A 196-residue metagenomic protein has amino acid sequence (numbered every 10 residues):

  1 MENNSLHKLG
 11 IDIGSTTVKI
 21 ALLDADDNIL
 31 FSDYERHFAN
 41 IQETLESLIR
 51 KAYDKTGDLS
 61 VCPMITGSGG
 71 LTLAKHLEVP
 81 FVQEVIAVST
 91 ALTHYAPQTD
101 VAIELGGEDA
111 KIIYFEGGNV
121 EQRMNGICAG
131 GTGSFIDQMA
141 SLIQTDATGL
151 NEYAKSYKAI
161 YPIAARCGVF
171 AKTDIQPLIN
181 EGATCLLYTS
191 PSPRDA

Functional and structural regions predicted by a protein language model:
M1-E84: N-terminal glycine/serine-rich phosphate-binding loop of ATP-dependent small-molecule kinases, especially carbohydrate
E2-N3, G69-E121: Conserved phosphate-binding catalytic cores of ATP/NTP-utilizing and phosphoryl-transfer enzymes
K19, C62-S68, L105-F115, G168-Q176: Acidic-glycine-rich active-site phosphate/pyrophosphate-binding loop
E35-A39, V85-A91, G126-G133: Short, acidic/turn-prone active-site loops that include or flank metal/cofactor- and phosphate-binding residues
H37, I49-G57, A96-I103, A140-A147 (+3 more regions): Structural signal for hydrophobic packing residues in well-ordered secondary-structure cores of soluble enzyme domains
V120-K155, A159: Glycine-rich phosphate-binding loop plus the immediately following alpha-helix
A154-L187: A mobile "lid/hinge" subdomain adjacent to the ATP/sugar-phosphate binding pocket shared across diverse ATP-dependent
Y188-A196: Single conserved hydrophobic/aromatic residue that forms the stacking wall/gate of nucleotide- or nucleobase-binding
